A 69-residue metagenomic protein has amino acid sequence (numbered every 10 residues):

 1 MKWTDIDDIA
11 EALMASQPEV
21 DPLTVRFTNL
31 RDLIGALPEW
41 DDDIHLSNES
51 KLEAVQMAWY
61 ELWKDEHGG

Functional and structural regions predicted by a protein language model:
M1-G69: A charge-rich, low-complexity, intrinsically flexible signal that marks solvent-exposed coils, linkers, repeats
